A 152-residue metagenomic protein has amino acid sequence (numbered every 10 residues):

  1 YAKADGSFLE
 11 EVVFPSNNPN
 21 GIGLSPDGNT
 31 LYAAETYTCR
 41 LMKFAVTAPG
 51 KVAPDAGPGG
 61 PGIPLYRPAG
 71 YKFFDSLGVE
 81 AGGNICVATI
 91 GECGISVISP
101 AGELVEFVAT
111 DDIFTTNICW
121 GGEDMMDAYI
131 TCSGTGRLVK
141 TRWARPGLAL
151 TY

Functional and structural regions predicted by a protein language model:
Y1, L9, L31, L41-K43 (+2 more regions): Hydrophobic beta-strand positions in blades of beta-propellers and related beta-sheet-rich domains
A2-D5, G82, E92-F107, I113-G122 (+2 more regions): Flexible "stalk/tail and boundary" regions
F8, G23-G50: Glycine- and Gly-Pro-enriched alpha-helical subdomains that act as flexible, kink-prone "lid/hinge" or packing modules
F8-T30, P61-I85, D111-D127, T135: Beta-rich, blade/repeat-based domains predominating in secreted/periplasmic proteins but also intracellular
A33, V87-A88, I130: Conserved beta-strand element within WD40/beta-propeller blades
T36, V46, I90, E123 (+2 more regions): Short loop/turn segments immediately following the C-termini of beta-strands
T38-A48, P58-L104: Loop/turn-rich, solvent-exposed surfaces of beta-rich toroidal or solenoidal domains
K43-D55, R142-L150: Short loop/turn segments immediately following beta-strands, especially the blade-tip and inter-blade linker loops
